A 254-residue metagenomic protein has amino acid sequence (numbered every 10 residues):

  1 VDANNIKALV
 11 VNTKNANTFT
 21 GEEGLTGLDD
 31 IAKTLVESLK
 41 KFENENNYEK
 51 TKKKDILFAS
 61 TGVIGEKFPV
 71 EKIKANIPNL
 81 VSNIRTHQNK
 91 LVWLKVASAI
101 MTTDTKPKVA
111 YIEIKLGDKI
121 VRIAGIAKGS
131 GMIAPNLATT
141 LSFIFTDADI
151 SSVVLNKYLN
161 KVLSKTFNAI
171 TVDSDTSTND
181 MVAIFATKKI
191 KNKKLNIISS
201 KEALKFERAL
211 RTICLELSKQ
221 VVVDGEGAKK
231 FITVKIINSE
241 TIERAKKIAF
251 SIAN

Functional and structural regions predicted by a protein language model:
V1-K14, T18-T20, L28-L39: Active-site cofactor/substrate anionic-group-binding motifs, chiefly glycine- and Lys/Arg-rich phosphate-binding loops
A8-G21, L57-I64, A124-I126, L141-T146 (+2 more regions): Short glycine-rich or small-residue beta-strand-to-loop segments that form or flank ligand, phosphate, metal/Fe-S
G21-L25, I198: Short, solvent-exposed loop/turn segments at secondary-structure boundaries
D29, T34-K40, K50-F167, S177: Glycine-rich, mobile lid/loop segments that gate access to catalytic sites or pores
K41, T102, N168, V172 (+2 more regions): Conserved helix-loop functional segments at active or binding sites
S151-L217: Acidic, glycine-rich loop-and-beta core segments that form the ion-binding/anion-interacting portion of active sites
T187-N254: A glycine- and small/hydrophobic-rich beta-loop-beta segment that serves as a flexible "lid/hinge" or phosphate-binding
